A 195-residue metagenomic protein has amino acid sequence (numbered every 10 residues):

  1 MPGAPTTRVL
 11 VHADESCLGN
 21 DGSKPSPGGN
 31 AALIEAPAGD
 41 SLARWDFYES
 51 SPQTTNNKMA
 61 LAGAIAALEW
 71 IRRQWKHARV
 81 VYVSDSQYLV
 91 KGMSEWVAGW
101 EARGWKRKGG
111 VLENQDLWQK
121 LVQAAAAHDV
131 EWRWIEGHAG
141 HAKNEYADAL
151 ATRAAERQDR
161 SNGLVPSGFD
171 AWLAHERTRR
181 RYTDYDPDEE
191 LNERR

Functional and structural regions predicted by a protein language model:
M1-K58, A62, E69-W70, D184-R195: RNase H-like nuclease fold core
E15-S23, P27, I65-Y146, T178: RNase H catalytic domain
A32, V122, A171-W172: Conserved "HGTGT" condensation-loop signature of ketosynthase/thiolase-family condensing enzymes that catalyze
E35-G39, N57-K58, W105-G109, E156-S161: Glycine-rich loops and low-complexity Gly/Arg-rich segments that provide flexible linkers or classic glycine-based
A66, L150, W172-H175: Generic alpha-helical secondary-structure signal
A142-E156: Short, electropositive alpha-helical surface patch
R157-R195: Acidic two-metal-ion nuclease catalytic site recognized across multiple nuclease folds, prominently DnaQ/RNase D-T
